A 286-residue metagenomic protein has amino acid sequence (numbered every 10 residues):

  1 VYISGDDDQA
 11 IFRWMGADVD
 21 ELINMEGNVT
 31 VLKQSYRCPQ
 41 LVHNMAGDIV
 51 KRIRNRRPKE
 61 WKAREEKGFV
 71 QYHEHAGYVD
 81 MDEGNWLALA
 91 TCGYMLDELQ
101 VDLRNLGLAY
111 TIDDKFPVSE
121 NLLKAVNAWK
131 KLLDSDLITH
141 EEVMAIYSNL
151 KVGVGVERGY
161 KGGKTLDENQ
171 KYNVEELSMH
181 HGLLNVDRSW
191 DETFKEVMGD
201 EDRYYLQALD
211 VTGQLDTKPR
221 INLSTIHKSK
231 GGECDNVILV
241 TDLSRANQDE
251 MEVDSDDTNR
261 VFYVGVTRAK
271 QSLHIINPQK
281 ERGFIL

Functional and structural regions predicted by a protein language model:
V1-K67, L87-D102, D113-E120, K218-I221 (+5 more regions): Conserved helicase motor core of SF1/SF2 NTP-dependent helicases
M45-R56, L106, A125-L132, G153 (+1 more regions): Phosphate/oxyanion-binding loops and surfaces in catalytic or ligand/nucleic-acid-binding neighborhoods
F69-N85, T91: Conserved interdomain hinge at the start of the Helicase C-terminal
L108-D134: Conserved beta-strand -> loop -> alpha-helix junction used to position metal-binding or nucleic-acid-contacting
K130-I276: Conserved helicase C-terminal RecA-like lobe
S272-L286: Cysteine/selenocysteine-centered motifs that mediate thiol-based redox chemistry or coordinate metal-sulfur cofactors
